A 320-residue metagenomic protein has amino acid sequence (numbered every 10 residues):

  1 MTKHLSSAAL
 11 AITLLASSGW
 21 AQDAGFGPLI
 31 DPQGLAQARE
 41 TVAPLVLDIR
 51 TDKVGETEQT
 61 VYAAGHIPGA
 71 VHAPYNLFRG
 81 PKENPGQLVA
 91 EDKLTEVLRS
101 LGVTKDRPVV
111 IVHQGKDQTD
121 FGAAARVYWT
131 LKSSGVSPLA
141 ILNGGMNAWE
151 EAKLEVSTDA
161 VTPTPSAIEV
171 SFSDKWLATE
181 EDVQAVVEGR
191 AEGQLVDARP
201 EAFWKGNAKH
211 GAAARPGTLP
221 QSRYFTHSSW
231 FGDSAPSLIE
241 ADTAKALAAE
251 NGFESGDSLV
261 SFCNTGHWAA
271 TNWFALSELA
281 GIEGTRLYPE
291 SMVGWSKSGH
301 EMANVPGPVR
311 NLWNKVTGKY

Functional and structural regions predicted by a protein language model:
S7-S17: Bacterial N-terminal signal peptides
Q22-D31, Q37, P81, N147-P220 (+1 more regions): Active-site neighborhoods of enzymes that stabilize oxyanions during catalysis
D23-A24, L88-V186, A208, G217 (+2 more regions): Thiolate-centered catalytic microenvironments shared by cysteine-dependent enzyme domains
F26-D52, G69-H72: Mature N-terminal segment immediately following signal peptide/propeptide cleavage in secreted/periplasmic
L45-D48, A70-P74, R107-V112, A140-I141 (+5 more regions): Structural recognition of the beta-strand scaffold that forms the well-ordered cores of secreted hydrolase catalytic
D48-L94, L98: N-terminal carbohydrate-binding/catalytic regions of secreted carbohydrate-active enzymes
G80-R107, H227-L259: Helix-loop module immediately N-terminal to the HCX5R catalytic loop in PTP-like cysteine phosphatase domains
P236-S237, A244-L247, N251-G307: C-terminal soluble interaction/assembly domains
